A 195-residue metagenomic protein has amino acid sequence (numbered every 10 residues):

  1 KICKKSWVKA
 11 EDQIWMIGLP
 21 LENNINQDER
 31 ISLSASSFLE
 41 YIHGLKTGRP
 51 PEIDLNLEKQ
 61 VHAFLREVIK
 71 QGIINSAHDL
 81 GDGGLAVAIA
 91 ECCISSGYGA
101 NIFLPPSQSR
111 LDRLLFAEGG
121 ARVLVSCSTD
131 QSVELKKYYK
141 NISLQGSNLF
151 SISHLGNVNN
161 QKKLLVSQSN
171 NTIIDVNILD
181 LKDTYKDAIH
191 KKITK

Functional and structural regions predicted by a protein language model:
K1-I53, R66-I69, G120, L124 (+1 more regions): Mobile "lid/hinge" segments at catalytic clefts and subdomain interfaces of large enzymes
T47-P50, H62, R66-K195: Glycine-/charge-enriched secondary-structure boundary and capping motifs
I53-Q60: C-terminal transmembrane module of polytopic alpha-helical membrane proteins
